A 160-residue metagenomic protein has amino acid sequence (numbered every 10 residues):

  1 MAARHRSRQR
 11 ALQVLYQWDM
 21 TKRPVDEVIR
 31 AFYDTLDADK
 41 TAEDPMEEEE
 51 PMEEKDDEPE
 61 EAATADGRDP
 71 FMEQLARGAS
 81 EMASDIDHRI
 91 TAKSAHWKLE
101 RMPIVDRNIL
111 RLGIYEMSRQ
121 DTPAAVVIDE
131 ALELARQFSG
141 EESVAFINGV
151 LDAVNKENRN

Functional and structural regions predicted by a protein language model:
M1-N160: N-terminal interaction/assembly modules
